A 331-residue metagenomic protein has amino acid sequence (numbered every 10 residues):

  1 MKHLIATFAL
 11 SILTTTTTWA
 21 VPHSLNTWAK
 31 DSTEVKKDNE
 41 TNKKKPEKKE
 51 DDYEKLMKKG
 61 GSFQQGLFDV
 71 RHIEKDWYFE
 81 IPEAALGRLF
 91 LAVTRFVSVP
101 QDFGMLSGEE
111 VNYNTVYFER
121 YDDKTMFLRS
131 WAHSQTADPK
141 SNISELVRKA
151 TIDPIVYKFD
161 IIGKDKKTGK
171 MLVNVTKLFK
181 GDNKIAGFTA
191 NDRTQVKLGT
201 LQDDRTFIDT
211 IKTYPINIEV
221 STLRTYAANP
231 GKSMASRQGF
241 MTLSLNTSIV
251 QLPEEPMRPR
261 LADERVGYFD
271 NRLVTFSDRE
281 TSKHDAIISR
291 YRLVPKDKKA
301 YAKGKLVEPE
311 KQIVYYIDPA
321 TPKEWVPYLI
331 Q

Functional and structural regions predicted by a protein language model:
M1-L4: Positively charged n-region of N-terminal signal peptides that target proteins for export
T7-T16: Bacterial N-terminal signal peptides
W19-A20: Intrinsically disordered, low-complexity polar segments enriched in Ser/Thr/Pro and acidic
H23-T321, P327, Q331: Auxiliary tRNA-acceptor-end handling modules of aminoacyl-tRNA synthetases
